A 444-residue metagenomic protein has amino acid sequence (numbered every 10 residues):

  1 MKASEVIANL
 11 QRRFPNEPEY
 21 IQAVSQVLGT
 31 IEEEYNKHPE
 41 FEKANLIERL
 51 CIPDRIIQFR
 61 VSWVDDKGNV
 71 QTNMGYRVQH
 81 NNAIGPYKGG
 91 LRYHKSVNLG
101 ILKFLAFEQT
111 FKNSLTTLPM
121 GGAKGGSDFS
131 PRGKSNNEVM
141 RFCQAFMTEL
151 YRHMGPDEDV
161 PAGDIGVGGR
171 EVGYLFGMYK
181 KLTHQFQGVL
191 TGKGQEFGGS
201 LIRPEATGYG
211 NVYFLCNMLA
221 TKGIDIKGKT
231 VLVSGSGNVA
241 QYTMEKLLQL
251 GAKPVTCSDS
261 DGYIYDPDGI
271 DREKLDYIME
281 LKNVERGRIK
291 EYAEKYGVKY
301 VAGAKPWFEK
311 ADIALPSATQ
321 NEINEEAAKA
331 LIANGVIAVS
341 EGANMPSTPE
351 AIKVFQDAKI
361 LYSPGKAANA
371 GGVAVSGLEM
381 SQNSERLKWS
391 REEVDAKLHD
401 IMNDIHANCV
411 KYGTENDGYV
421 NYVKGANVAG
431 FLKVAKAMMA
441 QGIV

Functional and structural regions predicted by a protein language model:
M1, P15, E19-Q22, Q26 (+25 more regions): Conserved active-site and cofactor/substrate-binding residues in soluble primary-metabolism enzymes
K2-P18, A23, M218, I332-V444: Adenosine-phosphate binding glycine-rich loop
I21, K37-A44, T117, M154-G163 (+3 more regions): Flexible, glycine/charged-enriched surface loops at secondary-structure junctions
E40-N69: Structured beta-strand/loop patches that form or line metal/cofactor-binding pockets in enzymes
H94, N113-K227: Glycine/serine-rich phosphate-binding loop and adjoining beta1-alpha1 elements at the start of nucleotide-handling
T191-G194, G199-K310: Glycine-rich phosphate/diphosphate-binding loop of Rossmann-like nucleotide-binding domains
G262-Y362, A367: Rossmann-like adenosine-cofactor binding region
